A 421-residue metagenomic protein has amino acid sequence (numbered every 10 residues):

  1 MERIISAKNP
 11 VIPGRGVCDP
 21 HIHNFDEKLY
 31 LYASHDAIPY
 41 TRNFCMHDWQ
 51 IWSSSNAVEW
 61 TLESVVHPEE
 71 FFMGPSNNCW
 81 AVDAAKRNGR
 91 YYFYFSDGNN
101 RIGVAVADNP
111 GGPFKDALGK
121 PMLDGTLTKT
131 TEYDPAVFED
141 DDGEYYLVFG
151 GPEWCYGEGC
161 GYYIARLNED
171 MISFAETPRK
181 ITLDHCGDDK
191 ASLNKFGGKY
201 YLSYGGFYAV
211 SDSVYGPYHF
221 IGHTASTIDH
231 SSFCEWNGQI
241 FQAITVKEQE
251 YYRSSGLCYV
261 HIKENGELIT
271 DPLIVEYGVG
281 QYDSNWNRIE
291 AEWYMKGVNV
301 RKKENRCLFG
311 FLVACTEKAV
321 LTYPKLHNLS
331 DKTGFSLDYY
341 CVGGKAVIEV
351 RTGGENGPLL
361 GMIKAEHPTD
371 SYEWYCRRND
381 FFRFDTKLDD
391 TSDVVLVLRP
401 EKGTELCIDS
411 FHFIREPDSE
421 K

Functional and structural regions predicted by a protein language model:
M1-K421: Carbohydrate-active catalytic/glycan-binding domains of CAZyme proteins, especially the secreted or lumenal ectodomains
